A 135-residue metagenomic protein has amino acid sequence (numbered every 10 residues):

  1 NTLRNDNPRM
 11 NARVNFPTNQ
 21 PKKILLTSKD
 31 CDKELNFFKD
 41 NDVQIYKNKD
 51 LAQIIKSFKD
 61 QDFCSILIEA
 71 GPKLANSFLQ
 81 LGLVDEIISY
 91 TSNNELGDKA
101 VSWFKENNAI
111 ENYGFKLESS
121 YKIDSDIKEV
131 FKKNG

Functional and structural regions predicted by a protein language model:
N1-G135: Enzymes that bind and transform nitrogen-containing heteroaromatic metabolites
